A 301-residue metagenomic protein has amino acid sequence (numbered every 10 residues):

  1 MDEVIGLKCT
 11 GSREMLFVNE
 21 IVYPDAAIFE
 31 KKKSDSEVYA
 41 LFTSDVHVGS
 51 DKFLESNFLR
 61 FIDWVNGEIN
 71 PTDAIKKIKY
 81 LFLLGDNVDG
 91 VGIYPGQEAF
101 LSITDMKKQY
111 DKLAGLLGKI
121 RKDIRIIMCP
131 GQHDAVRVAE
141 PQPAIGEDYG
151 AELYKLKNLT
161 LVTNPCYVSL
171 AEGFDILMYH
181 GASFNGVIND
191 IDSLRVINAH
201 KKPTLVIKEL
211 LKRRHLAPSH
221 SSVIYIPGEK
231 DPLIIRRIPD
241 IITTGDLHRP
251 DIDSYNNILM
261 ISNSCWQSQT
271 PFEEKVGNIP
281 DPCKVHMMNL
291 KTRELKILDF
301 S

Functional and structural regions predicted by a protein language model:
M1-S301: Extended recognition/assembly regions associated with phosphoester-bond processing machinery
